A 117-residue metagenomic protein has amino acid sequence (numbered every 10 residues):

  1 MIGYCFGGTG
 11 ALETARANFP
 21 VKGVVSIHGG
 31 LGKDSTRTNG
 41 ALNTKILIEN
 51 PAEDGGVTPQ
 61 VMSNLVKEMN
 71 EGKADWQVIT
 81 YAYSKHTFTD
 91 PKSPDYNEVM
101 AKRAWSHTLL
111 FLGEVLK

Functional and structural regions predicted by a protein language model:
M1-N43: Primarily recognizes the serine-hydrolase "nucleophile elbow" in alpha/beta-hydrolase and SGNH/GDSL folds
D34, V57-T58: Secondary-structure boundary/capping motif
A41-I46, G72-D75: Short, proline-enriched alpha-helix->beta-strand connector loops that line the catalytic pocket of alpha/beta-hydrolase
I48-N50: Short beta-strand/loop motif that positions the catalytic acidic residue of the alpha/beta-hydrolase fold
E53-V57, H86: Acidic catalytic loop of the alpha/beta-hydrolase fold
T58-E68: Short alpha-helix in the alpha/beta-hydrolase fold that links the catalytic acid
N70-K117: C-terminal catalytic histidine-bearing segment of alpha/beta-hydrolase fold enzymes
